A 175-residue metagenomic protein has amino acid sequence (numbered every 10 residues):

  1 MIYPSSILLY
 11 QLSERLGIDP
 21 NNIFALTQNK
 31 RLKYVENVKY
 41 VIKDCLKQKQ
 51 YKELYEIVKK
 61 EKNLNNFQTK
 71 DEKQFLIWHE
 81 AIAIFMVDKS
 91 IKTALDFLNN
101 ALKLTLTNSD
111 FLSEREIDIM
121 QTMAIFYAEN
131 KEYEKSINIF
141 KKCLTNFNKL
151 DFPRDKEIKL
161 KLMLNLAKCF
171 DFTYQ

Functional and structural regions predicted by a protein language model:
M1-K33: Basic, Lys/Arg-rich alpha-helical nucleic-acid-recognition elements, primarily the DNA-binding modules of transcription
A25-E53: Short, charged recognition helix plus adjacent turn of helix-turn-helix-like nucleic-acid-binding domains
L26-T27, K62-K73, K103-E116, F147-K156: Flexible helix-coil transition and linker loops at the boundaries of alpha-helical arrays
N37-Q48, F75-K89, D118-K131, L160-T173: Tandem amphipathic alpha-helical repeat scaffolds
C45-K60, M86-K103, E132-T145, T173-Q175: Helix-turn-helix repeat elements of alpha-solenoid scaffolds
D96-A128: C-terminal extensions
T105-N108, A124-Q175: C-terminal regulatory/effector modules of DNA-binding transcriptional regulators
